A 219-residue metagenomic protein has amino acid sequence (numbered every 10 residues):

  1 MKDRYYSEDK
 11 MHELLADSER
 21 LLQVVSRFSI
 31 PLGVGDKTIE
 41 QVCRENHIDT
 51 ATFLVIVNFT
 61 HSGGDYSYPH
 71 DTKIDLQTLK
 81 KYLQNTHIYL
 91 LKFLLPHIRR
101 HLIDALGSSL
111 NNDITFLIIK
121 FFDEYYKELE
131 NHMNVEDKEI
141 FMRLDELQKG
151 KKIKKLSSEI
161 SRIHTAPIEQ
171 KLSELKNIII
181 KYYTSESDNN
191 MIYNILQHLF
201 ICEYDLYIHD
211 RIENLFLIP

Functional and structural regions predicted by a protein language model:
M1-P219: Small-residue-biased structural context
